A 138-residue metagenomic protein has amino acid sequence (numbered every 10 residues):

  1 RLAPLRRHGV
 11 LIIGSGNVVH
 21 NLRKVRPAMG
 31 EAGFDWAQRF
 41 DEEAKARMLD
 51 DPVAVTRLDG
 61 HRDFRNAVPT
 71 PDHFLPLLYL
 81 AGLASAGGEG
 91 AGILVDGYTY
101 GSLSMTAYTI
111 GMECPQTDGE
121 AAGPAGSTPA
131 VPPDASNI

Functional and structural regions predicted by a protein language model:
R1-W36: Active-site beta-strand/loop microenvironment that shapes enzyme catalytic pockets
V25, M29-I138: Flexible, D/E/H-enriched segments
